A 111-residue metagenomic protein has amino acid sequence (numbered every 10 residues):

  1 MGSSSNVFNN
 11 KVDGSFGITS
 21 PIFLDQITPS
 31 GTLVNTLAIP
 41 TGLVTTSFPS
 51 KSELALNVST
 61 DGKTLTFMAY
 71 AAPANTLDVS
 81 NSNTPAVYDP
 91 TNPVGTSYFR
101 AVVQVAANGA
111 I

Functional and structural regions predicted by a protein language model:
M1-F16, M68-T96: Short, conserved, GDST-rich strand-edge loop motifs in beta-rich repeat architectures
G2-G42: Beta-propeller domains
T19-F23, G42-P73, S97-A101: Signature of short aromatic-glycine-proline-rich micro-motifs recurring in repeat-based ectodomains
S20-P29, A86-N108: Beta-propeller blade signature
T32-P49, A107-I111: Surface-exposed loop and turn segments in beta-propeller and other repeat-based domains that flank or scaffold
